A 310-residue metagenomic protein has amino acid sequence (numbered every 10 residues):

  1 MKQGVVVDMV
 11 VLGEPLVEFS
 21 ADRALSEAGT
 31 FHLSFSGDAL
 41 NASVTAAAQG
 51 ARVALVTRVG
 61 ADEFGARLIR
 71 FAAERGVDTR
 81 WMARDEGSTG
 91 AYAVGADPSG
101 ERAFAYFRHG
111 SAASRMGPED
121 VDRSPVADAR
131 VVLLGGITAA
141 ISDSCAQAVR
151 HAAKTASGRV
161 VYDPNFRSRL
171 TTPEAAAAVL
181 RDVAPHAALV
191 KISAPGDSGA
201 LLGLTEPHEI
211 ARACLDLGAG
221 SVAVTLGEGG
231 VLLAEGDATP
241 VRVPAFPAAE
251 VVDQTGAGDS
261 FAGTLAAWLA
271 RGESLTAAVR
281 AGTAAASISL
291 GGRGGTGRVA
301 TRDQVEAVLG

Functional and structural regions predicted by a protein language model:
M1-D78, E250-V251: Glycine-rich phosphate/adenosyl-contacting loop at the front of the ribokinase-like
K2-V10, G203-G310: Conserved phosphate-binding/catalytic region of the ribokinase-like
K2-V11, A73, T79, P98-P240 (+1 more regions): Ribokinase/PfkB-type carbohydrate-kinase core domain
V17, A21, A61, F166-S168 (+3 more regions): Short, glycine/acidic-enriched loop or turn micro-motifs at the edges of active sites
V44, I69-R70, R181, R212 (+1 more regions): Alpha-helical segments flanking ligand/cofactor-binding loops in enzyme cores
V56, M82, V243-P244: Hydrophobic residues at beta-strand termini and immediately following loops that shape nucleotide-binding pockets
R58-F64, G87, G110-A112, F166: Acidic, glycine-rich active-site loops and adjacent beta-strand->loop/helix elements that engage anionic groups
R70-T89, D97: A glycine-rich helix N-cap at a beta->alpha junction
